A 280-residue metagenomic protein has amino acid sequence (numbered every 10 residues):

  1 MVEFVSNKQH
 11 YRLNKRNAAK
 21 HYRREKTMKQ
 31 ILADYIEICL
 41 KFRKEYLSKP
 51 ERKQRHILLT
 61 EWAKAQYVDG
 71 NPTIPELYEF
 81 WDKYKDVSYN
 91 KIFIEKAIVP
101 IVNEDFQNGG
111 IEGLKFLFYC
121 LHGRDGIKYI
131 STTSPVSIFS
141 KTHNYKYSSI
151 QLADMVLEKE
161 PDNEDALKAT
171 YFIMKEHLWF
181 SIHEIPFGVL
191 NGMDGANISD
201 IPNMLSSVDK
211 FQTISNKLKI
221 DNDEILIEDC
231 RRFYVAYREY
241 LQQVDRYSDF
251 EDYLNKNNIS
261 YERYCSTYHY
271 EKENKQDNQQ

Functional and structural regions predicted by a protein language model:
F4-A18, Y22-E45: N-terminal leader/linker segments that initiate helical-solenoid repeat arrays
Y11-N14, R43-L59, D86-A97, T142-I150: Helix-turn-helix repeat elements of alpha-solenoid scaffolds
T27, E51-L58, P72-E76, F93-I98 (+4 more regions): Structural recognition of alpha-solenoid helical scaffolds
T27, I31, K91, Q107-N108 (+4 more regions): Inter-repeat boundary and helix-capping residues of tandem alpha-helical solenoids
T27-K41, A63-D86, Q107-T132, N163-F187 (+1 more regions): Amphipathic alpha-helical repeat scaffolds of TPR domains
L59-Q66, V102-D105, A153, K159-E160 (+2 more regions): Alpha-helical junction/boundary sensor with strong preference for TPR arrays
K91-K96, I127-S134, I138-L152, F180-G188: Structural signature of tandem alpha-helical TPR/SEL1-like repeats, specifically the intra-repeat loop/turn
E176, F180-Q279: Long, ordered, amphipathic alpha-helical scaffolds
